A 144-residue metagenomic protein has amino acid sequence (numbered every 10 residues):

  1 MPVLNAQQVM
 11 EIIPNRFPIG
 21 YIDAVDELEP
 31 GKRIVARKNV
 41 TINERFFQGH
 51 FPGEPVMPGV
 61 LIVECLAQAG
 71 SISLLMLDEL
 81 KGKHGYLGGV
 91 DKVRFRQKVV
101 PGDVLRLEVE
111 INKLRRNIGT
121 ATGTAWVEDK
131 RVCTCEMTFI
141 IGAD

Functional and structural regions predicted by a protein language model:
M1-V3, G70-R106, V132-I140: Hydrophobic beta-strand-centered segment that forms part of the acyl-chain substrate-binding groove
P2-D26: Flexible, low-complexity linker/boundary loops enriched in proline and small hydrophobic residues that flank enzymatic
M10, G53, F95-Q97: Beta-strand-rich interaction surfaces with strong enrichment in secreted/lumenal proteins
F17-M57, I62: Catalytic strand-loop segment that frames the active site of acyl-thioester-processing enzymes
I19, K32-I34, V93, D103-L105 (+1 more regions): Residues at beta-strand starts and edge strands
Y21-A24, G89, R94, E108-E110 (+2 more regions): Residues located in well-ordered beta-strands
V25, M57-L80: Active-site helix/loop of acyl-thioester processing domains in fatty-acid/polyketide metabolism, spanning hotdog-fold
P30-G31, V99-D103, E110-D144: HotDog/MaoC-like acyl-thioester-processing domains
